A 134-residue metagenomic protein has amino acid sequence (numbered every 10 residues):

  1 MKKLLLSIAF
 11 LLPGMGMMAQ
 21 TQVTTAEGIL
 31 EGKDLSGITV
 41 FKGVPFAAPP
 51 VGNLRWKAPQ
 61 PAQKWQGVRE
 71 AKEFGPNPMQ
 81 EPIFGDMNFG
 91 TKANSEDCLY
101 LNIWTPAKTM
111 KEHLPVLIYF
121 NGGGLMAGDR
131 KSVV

Functional and structural regions predicted by a protein language model:
M1-K2, K131-V134: Intervening/peripheral non-core polypeptide segments
M1-T21: Bacterial Sec-dependent N-terminal signal peptides
Q20-S132: Non-catalytic accessory segments of hydrolases
